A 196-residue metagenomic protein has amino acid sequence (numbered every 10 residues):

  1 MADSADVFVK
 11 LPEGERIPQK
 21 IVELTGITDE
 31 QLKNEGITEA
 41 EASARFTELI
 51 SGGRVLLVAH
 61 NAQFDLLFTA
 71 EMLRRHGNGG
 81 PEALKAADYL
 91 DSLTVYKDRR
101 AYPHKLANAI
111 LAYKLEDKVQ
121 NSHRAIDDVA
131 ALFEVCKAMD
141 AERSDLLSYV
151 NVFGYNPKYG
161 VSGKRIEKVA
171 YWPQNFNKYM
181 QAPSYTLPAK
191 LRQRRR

Functional and structural regions predicted by a protein language model:
M1-A83, N108-H123: Conserved non-catalytic scaffold segment of RNase H-like nuclease domains
D65, D91, D128: Acidic active-site catalytic centers that drive phospho-/nucleotidyl reactions and related ester hydrolyses
T69, V95, L132-C136: Buried hydrophobic packing segments
L73-R74, R100, K114, E134-A141: Hydrophobic/aromatic-lined pockets within catalytic cores
A87-H104: Short alpha-helix plus adjacent loop in nuclease-associated cores
Y102-P103, K118, R143-L146: Short, structured loop/turn "capping" segments at alpha-beta junctions
R124-A138: Acidic, divalent-metal-coordinating active-site segment for phosphoryl/phosphodiester hydrolysis, typified by short
E134-R196: Acidic two-metal-ion nuclease catalytic site recognized across multiple nuclease folds, prominently DnaQ/RNase D-T
